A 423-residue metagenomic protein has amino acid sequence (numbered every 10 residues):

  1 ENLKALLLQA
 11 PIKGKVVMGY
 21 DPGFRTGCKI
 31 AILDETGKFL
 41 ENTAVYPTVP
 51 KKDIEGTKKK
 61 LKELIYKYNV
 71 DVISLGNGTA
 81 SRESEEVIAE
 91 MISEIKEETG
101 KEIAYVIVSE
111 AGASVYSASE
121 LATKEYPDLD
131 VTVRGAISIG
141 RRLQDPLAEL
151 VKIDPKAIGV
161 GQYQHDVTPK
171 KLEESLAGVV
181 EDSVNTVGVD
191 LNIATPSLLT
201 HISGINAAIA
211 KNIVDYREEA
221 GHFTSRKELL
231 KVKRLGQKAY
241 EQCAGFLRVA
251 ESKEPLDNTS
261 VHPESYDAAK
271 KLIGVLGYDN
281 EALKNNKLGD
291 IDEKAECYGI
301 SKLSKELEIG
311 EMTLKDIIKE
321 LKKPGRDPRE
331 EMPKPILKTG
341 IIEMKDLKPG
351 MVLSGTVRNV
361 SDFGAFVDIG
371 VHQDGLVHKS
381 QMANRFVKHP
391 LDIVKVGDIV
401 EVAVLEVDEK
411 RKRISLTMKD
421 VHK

Functional and structural regions predicted by a protein language model:
E1, K51-K59, G78-R82, V133 (+8 more regions): Conserved structured core elements
E1-L7, K13-Y20, R25-A177: Phosphate- and other anionic-substrate recognition elements at nucleic-acid/protein interfaces
L3-P11, T36-G37, I65-Y68, V72 (+20 more regions): Conserved NTP-handling cores and scaffolds of large molecular machines
L7-A10, R226-C243: Amphipathic alpha-helical packing elements
G19, K29, E85-I88, S225-E228 (+3 more regions): Short beta-alpha junctions and helix-cap segments that line functional grooves
P22-T26, R234, V360-S361: A short acidic Gly-Thr/Ser loop motif
V115, K124-H222, Q237-L272, E311-T339 (+2 more regions): Long, highly charged, low-complexity intrinsically disordered interaction regions that mediate electrostatic DNA/RNA
V249-K253, D257-K423: Single-stranded RNA-binding regions, centering on S1/OB-family and related RNA-binding modules
